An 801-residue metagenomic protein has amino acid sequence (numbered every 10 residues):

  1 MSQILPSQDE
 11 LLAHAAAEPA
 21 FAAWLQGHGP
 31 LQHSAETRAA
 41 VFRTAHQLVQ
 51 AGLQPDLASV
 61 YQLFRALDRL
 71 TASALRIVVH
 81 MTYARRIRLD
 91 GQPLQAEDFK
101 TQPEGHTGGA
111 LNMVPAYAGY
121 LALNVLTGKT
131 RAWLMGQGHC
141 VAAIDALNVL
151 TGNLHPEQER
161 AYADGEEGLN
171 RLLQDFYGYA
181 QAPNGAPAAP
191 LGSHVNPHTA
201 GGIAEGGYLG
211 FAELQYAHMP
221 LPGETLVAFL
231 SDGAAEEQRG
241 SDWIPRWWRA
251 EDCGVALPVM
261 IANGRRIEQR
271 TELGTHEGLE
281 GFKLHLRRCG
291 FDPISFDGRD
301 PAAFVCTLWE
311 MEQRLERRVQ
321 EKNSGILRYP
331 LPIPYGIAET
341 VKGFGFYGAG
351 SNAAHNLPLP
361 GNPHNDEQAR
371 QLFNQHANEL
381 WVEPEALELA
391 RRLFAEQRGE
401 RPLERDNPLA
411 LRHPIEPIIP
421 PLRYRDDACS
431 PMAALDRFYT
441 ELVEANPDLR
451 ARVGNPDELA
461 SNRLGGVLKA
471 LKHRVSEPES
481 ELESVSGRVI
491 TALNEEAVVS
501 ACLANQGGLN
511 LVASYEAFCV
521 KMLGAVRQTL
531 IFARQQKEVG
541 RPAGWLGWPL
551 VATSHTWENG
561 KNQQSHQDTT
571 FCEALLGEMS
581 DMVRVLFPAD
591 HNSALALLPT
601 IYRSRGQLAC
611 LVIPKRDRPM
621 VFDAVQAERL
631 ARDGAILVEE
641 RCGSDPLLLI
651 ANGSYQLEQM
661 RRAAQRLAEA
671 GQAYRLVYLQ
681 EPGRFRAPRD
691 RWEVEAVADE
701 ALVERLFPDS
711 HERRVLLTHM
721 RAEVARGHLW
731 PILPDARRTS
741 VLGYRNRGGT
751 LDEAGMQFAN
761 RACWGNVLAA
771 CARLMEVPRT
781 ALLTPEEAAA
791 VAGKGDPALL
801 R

Functional and structural regions predicted by a protein language model:
M1-A51: Intrinsically disordered, low-structural-confidence terminal and linker regions
L63, L67-P93, F99-E251, G465-V467 (+2 more regions): Cofactor-binding active-site loop characterized by glycine-rich and histidine/acidic residues
R65-R69, V79-I87, W133, R391-W545 (+5 more regions): Non-catalytic terminal/interface segments that mediate subunit docking, oligomerization, and allosteric communication
D98-V114, W133-C140, A186-E205, S231-A235 (+7 more regions): Active-site nucleophile and cofactor-binding loops and adjacent substrate-binding regions of central metabolic enzymes
L154-L169, W248-V259, R288, E477 (+2 more regions): A glycine-rich helix N-cap at a beta->alpha junction
L172-P190, G201-E205, M219-V227, A235 (+5 more regions): Thiamine diphosphate
E213-V227, Q506-L523, V677-Q680, P778-R779: Glycine-rich phosphate/pyrophosphate-binding loops and their adjacent beta-strand/loop elements at enzyme active sites
R370-A428, C771-V777, E786-K794: N-terminal leader/propeptide and maturation segments of large enzyme subunits in energy/redox metabolism and hydrolases
